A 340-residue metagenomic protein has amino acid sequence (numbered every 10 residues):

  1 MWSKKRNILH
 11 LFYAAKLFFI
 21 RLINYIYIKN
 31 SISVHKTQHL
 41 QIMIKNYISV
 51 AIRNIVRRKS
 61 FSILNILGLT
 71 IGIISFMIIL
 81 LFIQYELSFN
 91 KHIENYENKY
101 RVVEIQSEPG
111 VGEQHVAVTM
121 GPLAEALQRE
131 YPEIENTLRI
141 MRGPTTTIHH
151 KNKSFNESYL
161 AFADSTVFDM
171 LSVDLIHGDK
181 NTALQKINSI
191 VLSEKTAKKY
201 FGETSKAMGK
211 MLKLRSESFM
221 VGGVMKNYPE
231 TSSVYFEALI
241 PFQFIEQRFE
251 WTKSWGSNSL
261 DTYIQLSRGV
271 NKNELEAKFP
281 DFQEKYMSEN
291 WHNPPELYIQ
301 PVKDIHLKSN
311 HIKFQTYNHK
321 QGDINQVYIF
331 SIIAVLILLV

Functional and structural regions predicted by a protein language model:
W2-R53, R57, I93, P280-I337: Membrane-helix entry/capping segments
A51, I66, T70, F82 (+6 more regions): Structural preference for long, well-ordered alpha-helical segments in enzyme cores
R58-L87, L338-L339: Short, strongly hydrophobic transmembrane alpha-helices
I63-I66, T70, N136, M211 (+1 more regions): Residues at or immediately flanking beta-strands
F76, L80-M208, K213-M220, A277 (+1 more regions): Structured, solvent-exposed hinge/loop segments at the ends of secondary-structure elements
D164-H177, I190-G322: Mid-to-C-terminal secondary-structure elements that act as membrane-proximal/extracytoplasmic interface segments
